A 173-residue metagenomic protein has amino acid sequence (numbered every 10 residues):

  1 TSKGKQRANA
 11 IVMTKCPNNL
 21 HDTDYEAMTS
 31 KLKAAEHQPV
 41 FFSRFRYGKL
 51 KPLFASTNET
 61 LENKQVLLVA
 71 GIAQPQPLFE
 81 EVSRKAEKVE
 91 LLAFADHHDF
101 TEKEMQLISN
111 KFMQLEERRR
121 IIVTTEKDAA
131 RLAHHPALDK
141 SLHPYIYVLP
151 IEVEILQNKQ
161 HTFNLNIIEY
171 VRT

Functional and structural regions predicted by a protein language model:
T1-R118: C-terminal accessory "lid"/substrate-recognition subdomains
T14, S43, T125, L149-I151: Generic beta-sheet signal
P17, K127-A129: Short glycine-rich anion-binding loops that position phosphate/pyrophosphate groups of nucleotides and phosphorylated
M28-E36, A86, L132-I155: A short, gly/pro- and small-residue-rich
V40, R120, P144-I146: Short, conserved active-site loop motifs that form the nucleotide-linked donor/cofactor pocket
P77, F100-E102, A130-H135, I155-K159: Short active-site-adjacent structural elements
A95-D99, L142-R172: Short, flexible loop segments at boundaries between secondary-structure elements
R120-K127: Acidic beta-strand-to-loop metal/phosphate-binding motif
